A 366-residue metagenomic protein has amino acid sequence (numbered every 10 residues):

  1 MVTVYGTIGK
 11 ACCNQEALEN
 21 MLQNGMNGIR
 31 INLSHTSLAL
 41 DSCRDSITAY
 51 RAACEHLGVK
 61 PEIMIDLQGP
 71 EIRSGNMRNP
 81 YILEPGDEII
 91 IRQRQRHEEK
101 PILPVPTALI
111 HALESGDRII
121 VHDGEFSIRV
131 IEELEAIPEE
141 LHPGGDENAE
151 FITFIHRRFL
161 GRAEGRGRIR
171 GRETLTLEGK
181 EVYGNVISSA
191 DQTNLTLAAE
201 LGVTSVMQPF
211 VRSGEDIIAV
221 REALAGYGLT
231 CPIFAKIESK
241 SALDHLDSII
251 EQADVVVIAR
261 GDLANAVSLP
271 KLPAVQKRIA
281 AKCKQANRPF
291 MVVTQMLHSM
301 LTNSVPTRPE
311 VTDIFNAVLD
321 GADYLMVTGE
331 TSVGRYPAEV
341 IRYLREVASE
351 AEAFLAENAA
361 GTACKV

Functional and structural regions predicted by a protein language model:
M1-V366: Non-catalytic helical/linker scaffolds that mediate oligomerization, partner binding, and domain coupling around large
